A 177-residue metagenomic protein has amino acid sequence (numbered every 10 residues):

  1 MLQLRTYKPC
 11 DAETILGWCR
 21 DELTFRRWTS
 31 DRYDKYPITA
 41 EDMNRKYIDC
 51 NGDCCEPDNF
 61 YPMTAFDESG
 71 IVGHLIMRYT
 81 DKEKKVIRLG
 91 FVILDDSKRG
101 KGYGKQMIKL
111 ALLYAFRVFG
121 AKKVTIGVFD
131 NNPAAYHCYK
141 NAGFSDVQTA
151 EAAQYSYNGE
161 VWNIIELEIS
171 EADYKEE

Functional and structural regions predicted by a protein language model:
M1-Q3: Extreme N-terminal starter segment of soluble prokaryotic enzymes
T6-A12, G17-R99, I108, Y114 (+1 more regions): Acetyl-CoA-dependent GNAT
G104, I108, N131-A135, A152-N158: Short glycine/proline-centered loop/turn elements that form peptide/ligand docking sites
Y114-F116, C138, F144: Conserved hydrophobic/aromatic "anchor" residues that stabilize well-ordered secondary structure elements
R117-G127: Conserved GNAT acetyl-CoA-binding A-motif
T125-V128, K140-V161: Conserved catalytic-core motifs of GNAT/GCN5-like acyltransferases
N158-E177: Terminal substrate-recognition subdomain of acyl/acetyltransferases
